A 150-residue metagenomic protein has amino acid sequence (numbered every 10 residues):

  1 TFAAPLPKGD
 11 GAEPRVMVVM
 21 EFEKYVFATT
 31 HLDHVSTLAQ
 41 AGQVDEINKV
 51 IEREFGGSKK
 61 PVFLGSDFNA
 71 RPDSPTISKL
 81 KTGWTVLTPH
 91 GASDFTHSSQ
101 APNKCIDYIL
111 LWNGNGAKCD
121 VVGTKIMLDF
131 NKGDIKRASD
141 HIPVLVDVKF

Functional and structural regions predicted by a protein language model:
T1, M17-V19, T29, Y108-I109 (+1 more regions): Conserved hydrophobic/aromatic beta-strand scaffold that supports enzyme active sites
T1-Y25, V121-I126: Structured beta-strand-rich core segments of catalytic domains in phosphoester-bond hydrolases
F2-G11, D33-L38, S98: Acidic/histidine-rich helix-loop elements that form or flank divalent-metal/phosphate-binding sites at the catalytic
V16-V18, Q43, I47, I106: Internal, well-ordered alpha-helical segments in soluble enzyme and binding-protein domains
Y25-F27, K60-P61: Alpha/beta-hydrolase fold active-site loops
A28-I47, P72-S74: Active-site-proximal segments of metal-dependent phosphoesterases and phosphodiesterases across multiple
T29, L64-G65: Generic enzyme active-site microenvironment
L38, E52-F63, N69-F150: Metal-dependent phosphoester-hydrolase catalytic domains
